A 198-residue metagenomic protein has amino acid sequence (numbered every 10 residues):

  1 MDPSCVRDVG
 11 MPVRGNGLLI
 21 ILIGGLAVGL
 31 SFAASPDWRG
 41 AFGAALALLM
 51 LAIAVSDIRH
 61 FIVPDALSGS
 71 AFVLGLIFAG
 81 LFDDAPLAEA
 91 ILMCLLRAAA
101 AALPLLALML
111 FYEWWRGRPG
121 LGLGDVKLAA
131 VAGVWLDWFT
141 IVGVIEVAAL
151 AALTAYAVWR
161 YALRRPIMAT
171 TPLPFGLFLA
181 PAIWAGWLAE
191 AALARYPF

Functional and structural regions predicted by a protein language model:
M1-F198: A membrane-topology feature that recognizes alpha-helical transmembrane segments and their immediate juxtamembrane
